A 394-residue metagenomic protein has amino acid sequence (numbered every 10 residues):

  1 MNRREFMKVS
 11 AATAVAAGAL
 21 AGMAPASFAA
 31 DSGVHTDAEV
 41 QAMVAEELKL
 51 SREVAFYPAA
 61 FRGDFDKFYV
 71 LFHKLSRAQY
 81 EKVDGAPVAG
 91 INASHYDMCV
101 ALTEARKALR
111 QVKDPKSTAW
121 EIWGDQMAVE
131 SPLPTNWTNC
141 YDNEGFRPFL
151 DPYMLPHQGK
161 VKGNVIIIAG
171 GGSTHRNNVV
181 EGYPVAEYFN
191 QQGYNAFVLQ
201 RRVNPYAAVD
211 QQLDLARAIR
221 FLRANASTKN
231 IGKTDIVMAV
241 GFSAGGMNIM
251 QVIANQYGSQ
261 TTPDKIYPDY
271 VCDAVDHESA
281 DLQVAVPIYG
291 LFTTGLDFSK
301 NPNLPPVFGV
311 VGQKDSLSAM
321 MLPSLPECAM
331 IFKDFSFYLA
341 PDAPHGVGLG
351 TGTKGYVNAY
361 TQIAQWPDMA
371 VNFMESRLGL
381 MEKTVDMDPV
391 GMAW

Functional and structural regions predicted by a protein language model:
E5-S27: N-terminal export signals
M43-H157: N-terminal cap/lid segment of alpha/beta-hydrolase-fold proteins
K162-G170: Short beta-strand element of the alpha/beta-hydrolase
N177-V179, L199-K233, A359-Q362: Catalytic nucleophile-loop/oxyanion-hole region of alpha/beta-hydrolase and closely related hydrolase-like folds
V179-A196: Short amphipathic alpha-helix adjacent to the substrate-entry channel of hydrolases
R217-P302: Primarily recognizes the serine-hydrolase "nucleophile elbow" in alpha/beta-hydrolase and SGNH/GDSL folds
G309-V311: Short beta-strand/loop motif that positions the catalytic acidic residue of the alpha/beta-hydrolase fold
F332-W394: C-terminal catalytic histidine-bearing segment of alpha/beta-hydrolase fold enzymes
